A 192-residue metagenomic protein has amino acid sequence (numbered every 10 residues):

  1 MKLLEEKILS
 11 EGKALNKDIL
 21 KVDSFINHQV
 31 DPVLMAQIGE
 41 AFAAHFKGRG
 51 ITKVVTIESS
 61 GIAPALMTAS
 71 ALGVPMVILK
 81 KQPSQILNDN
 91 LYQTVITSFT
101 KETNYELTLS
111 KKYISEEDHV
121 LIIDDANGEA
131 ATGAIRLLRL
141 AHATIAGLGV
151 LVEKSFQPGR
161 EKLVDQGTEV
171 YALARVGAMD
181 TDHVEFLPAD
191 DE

Functional and structural regions predicted by a protein language model:
M1-I51: Active-site-facing substrate-recognition patch
K2, E6-K7, D18, I135-E192: PRPP-dependent phosphoribosyltransferase catalytic core
Q37-T100: Conserved PRPP/pyrophosphate-binding segment of the phosphoribosyltransferase/PRPP-pathway fold
T52, D118, A146: Conserved acidic residues
I57-E58, I123-D124, V152: Short His-Asn-centered micro-motif
V74-V120, V184-D191: Short, glycine/charge-rich flexible loops or terminal/linker lids adjacent to PRPP-binding catalytic cores
S115-D118, I122-L140, E192: Active-site/ligand-binding-proximal alpha/beta "capping" segment
